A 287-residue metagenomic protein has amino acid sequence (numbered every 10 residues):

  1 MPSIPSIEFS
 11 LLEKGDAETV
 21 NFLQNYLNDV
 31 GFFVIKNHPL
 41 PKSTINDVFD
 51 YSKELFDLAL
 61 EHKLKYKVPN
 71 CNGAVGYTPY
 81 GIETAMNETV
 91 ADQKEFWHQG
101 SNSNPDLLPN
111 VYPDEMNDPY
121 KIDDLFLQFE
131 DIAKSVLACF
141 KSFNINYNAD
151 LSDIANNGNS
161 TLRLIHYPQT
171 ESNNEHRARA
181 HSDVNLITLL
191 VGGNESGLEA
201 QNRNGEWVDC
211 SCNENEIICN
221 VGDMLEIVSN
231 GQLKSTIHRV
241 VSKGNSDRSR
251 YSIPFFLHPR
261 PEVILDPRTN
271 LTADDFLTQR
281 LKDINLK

Functional and structural regions predicted by a protein language model:
M1-K287: Peripheral, non-catalytic segments flanking oxidoreductase cores
